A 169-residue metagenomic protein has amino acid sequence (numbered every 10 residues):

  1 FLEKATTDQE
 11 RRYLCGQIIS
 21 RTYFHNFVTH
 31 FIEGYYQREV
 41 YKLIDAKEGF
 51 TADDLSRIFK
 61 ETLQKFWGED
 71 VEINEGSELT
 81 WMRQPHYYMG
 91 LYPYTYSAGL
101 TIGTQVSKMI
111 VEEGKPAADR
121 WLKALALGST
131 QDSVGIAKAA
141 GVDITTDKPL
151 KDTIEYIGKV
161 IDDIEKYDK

Functional and structural regions predicted by a protein language model:
F1-H25: Zinc-dependent metallopeptidase catalytic helix centered on the HExxH motif and its immediate flanking segment
F1-K4, E10, H30, G34 (+1 more regions): C-terminal, non-catalytic "cap/extension" segments appended to globular domains
S20-F31, E39: Long, K/E/R/D-enriched contiguous segments that form extended
